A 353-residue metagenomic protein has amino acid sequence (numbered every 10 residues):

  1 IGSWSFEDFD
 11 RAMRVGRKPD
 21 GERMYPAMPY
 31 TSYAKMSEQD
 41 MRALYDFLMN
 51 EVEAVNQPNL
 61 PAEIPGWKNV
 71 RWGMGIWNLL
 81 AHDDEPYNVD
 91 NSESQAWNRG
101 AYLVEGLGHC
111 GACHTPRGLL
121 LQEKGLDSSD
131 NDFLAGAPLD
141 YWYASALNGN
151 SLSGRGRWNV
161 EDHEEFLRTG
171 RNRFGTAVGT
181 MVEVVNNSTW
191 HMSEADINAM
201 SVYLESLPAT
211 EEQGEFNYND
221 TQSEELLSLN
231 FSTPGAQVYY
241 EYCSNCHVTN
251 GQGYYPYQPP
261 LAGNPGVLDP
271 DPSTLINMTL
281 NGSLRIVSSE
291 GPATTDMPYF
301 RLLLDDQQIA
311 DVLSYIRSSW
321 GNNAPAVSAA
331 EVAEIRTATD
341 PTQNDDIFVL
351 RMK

Functional and structural regions predicted by a protein language model:
I1-S3, V15-Q39, L60-A62, W142-G156 (+3 more regions): Axial heme c-ligation environment in periplasmic c-type cytochrome domains
D8-V15, P26, R42-D46, Y102-T115 (+8 more regions): C-type cytochrome heme c attachment motif
G16-D20, L48-V55, L107-G111, R117-L121 (+4 more regions): A generic secondary-structure signal for well-formed alpha-helical elements
K18-D20, Q39-S94, G125, D140-S145 (+2 more regions): Post-cleavage N-terminal segment of exported redox proteins
S37, E93, G106, D140 (+7 more regions): Active-site-proximal structural scaffolding
G73-L79, D83, N88-G118, E123-A135 (+3 more regions): Sequence/structural segment immediately N-terminal to covalent heme-attachment motifs in c-type and related
T115-F174: Active-site substrate-binding loop specific to GH73 endo-beta-N-acetylglucosaminidase modules in bacterial autolysins
T221-C246, Y254, W320-K353: Short hairpin/turn module used for nucleic-acid contact or packing/dimerization
